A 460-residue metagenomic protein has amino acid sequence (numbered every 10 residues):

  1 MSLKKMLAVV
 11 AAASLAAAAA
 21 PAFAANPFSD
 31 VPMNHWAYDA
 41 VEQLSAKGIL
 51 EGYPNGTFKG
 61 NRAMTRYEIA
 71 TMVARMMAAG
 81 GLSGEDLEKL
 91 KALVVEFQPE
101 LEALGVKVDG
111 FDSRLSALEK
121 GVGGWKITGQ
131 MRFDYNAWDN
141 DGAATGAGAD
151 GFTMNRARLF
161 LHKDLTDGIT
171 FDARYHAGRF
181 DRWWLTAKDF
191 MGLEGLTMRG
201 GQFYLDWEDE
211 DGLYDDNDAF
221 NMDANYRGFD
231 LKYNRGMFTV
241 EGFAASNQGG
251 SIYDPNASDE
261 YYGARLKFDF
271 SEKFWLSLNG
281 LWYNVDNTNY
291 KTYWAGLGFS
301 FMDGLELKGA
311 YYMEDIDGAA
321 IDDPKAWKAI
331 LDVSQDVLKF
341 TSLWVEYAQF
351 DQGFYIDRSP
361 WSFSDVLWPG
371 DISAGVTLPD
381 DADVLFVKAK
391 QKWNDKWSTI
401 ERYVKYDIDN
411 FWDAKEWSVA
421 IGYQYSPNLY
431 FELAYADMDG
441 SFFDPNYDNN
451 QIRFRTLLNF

Functional and structural regions predicted by a protein language model:
S2-R132: N-terminal periplasmic/intermembrane-space "pro-region" immediately following the signal or transit peptide
W36, T153, M222-D223, S258 (+3 more regions): Short secondary-structure boundary/capping elements
T57-G60, V95, D134-A149, K273-F460: Outer-membrane beta-barrel pore domains
I69, N221-N225, L378-D383: Outer-membrane beta-barrel signature, preferentially recognizing the C-terminal barrel domain of Gram-negative
R114-G124, L213, T292, Q352 (+1 more regions): Short boundary motifs at domain starts and secondary-structure transition points
A117-E119, F160, K388, N459-F460: Secretion/assembly modules of Gram-negative surface proteins
V122-A137, A147-W275, F299, D323 (+2 more regions): Outer membrane beta-barrel
